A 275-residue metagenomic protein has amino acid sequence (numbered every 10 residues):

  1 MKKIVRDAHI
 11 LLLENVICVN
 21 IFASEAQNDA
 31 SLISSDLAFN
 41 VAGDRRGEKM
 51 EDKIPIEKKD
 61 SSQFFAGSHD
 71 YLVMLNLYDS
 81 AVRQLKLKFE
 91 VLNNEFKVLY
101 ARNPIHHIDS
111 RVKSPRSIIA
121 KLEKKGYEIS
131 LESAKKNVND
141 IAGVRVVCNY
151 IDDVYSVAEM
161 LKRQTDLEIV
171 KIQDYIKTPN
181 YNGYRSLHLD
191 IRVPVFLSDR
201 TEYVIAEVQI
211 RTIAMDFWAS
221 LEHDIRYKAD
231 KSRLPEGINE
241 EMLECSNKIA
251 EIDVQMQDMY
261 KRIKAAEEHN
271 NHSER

Functional and structural regions predicted by a protein language model:
K2-I4, N15, N28, K49: Polybasic, lysine-rich low-complexity intrinsically disordered segments
E51-V82, K88-E95, A206-R275: An acidic, glycine-/histidine-flanked metal-binding catalytic module
A81-V82, K86, E90-Y127: Surface-exposed, low-hydrophobicity interaction/linker segments
K135, C148-D258: Long beta-strand-rich cores associated with HINT superfamily self-processing modules
